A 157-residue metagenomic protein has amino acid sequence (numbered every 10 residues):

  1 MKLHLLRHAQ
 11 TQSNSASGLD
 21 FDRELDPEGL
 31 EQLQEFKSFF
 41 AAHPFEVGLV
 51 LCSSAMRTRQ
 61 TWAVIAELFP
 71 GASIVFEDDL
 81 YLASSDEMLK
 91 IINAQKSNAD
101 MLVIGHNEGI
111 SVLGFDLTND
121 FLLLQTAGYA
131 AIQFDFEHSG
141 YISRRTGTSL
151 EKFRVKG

Functional and structural regions predicted by a protein language model:
K2-E77, A83, I110, F121-L124: Active-site-proximal alpha-helix that buttresses catalytic centers in soluble enzyme cores
L3, S97-G105: Generic beta-sheet signal
H43-F45, A94-A99: Glycine-rich phosphate-binding loop signature in dinucleotide/nucleotide-binding domains
Y81-I92: Short alpha-helix plus adjacent loop in nuclease-associated cores
N107-T118: Extended, charge-rich low-complexity interaction segments
D120-L150: Domain-level recognition of soluble alpha/beta enzyme cores, biased toward histidine phosphatases/phosphomutases
